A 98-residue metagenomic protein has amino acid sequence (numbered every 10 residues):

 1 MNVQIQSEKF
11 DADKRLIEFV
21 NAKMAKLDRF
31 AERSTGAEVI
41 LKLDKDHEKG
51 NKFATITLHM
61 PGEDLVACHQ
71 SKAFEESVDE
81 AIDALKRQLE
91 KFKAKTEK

Functional and structural regions predicted by a protein language model:
M1-K98: N-terminal, polar/charged subdomain of small-to-medium soluble alpha/beta proteins
